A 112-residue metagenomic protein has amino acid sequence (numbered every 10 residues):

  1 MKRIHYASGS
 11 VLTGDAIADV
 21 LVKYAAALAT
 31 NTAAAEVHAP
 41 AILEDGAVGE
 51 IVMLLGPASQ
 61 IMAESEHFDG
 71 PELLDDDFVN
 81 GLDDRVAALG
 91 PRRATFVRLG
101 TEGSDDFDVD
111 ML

Functional and structural regions predicted by a protein language model:
M1-I17: Short, extreme N-terminal segment that most often corresponds to the first beta-strand
M1-R3, A27, L43-D45, I51 (+2 more regions): Homeobox/homeodomain signature
S8, Y24-A26, P40-I42, I61 (+2 more regions): Short, well-ordered helical secondary-structure segments
L12, T32-E66: Short, structured protein-protein interaction patches enriched in aromatics and acidic/basic residues, typified by
A16-A27: Charged, amphipathic alpha-helical segments
A25-T32, V86: Conserved NTP-handling cores and scaffolds of large molecular machines
E66-L112: Mixed-charge, glycine-accented linear interaction segment located at domain edges/termini
